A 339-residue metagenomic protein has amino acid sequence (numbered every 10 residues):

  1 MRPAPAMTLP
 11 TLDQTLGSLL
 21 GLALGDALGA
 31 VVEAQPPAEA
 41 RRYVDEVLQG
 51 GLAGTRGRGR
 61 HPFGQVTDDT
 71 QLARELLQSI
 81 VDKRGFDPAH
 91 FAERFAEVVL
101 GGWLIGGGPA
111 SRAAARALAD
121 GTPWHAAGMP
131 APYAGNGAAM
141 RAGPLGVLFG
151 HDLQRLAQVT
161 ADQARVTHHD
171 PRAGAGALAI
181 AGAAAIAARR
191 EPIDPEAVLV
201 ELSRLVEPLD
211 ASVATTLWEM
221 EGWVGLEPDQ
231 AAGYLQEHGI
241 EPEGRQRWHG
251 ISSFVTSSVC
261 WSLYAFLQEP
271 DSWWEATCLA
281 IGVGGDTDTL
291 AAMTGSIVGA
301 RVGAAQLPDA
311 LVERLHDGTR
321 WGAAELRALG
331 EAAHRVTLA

Functional and structural regions predicted by a protein language model:
M1-A339: Structured, active/binding-site neighborhoods that engage oxygen-rich ligands
